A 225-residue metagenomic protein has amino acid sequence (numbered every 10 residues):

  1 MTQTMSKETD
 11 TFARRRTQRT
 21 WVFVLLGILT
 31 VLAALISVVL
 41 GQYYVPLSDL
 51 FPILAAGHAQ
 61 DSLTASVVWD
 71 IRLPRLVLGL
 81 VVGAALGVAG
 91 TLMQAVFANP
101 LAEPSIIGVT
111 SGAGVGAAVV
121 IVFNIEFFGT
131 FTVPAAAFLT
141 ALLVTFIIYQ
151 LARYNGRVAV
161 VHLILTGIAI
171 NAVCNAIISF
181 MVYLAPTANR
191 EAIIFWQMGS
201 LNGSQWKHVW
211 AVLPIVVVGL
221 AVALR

Functional and structural regions predicted by a protein language model:
T2-R225: Alpha-helical transmembrane segments in inner-membrane proteins
